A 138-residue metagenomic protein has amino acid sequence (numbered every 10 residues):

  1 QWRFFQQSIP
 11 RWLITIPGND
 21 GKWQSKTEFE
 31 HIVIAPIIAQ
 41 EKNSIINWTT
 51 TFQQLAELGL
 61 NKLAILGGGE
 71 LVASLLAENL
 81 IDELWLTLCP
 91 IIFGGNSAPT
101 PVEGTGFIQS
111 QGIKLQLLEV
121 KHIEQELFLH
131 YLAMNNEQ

Functional and structural regions predicted by a protein language model:
Q1-Q138: Enzymes that bind and transform nitrogen-containing heteroaromatic metabolites
